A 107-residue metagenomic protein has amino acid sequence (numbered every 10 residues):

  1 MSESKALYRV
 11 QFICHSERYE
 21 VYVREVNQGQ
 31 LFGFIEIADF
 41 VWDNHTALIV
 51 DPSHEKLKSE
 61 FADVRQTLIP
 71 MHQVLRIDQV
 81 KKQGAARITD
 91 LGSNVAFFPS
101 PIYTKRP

Functional and structural regions predicted by a protein language model:
M1-P107: Eukaryotic intrinsically disordered, low-complexity regulatory linkers and tails enriched in Ser/Thr/Pro
